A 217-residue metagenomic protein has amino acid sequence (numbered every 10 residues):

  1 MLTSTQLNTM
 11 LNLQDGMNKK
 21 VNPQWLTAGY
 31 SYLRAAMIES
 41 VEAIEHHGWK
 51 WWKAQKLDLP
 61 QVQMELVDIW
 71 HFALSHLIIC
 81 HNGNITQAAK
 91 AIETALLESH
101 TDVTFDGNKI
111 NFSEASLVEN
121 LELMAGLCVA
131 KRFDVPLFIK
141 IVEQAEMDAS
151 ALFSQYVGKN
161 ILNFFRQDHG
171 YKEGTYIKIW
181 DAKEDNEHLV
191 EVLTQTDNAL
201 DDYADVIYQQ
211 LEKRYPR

Functional and structural regions predicted by a protein language model:
M1-R217: Flexible "arm" and connector segments at domain edges
